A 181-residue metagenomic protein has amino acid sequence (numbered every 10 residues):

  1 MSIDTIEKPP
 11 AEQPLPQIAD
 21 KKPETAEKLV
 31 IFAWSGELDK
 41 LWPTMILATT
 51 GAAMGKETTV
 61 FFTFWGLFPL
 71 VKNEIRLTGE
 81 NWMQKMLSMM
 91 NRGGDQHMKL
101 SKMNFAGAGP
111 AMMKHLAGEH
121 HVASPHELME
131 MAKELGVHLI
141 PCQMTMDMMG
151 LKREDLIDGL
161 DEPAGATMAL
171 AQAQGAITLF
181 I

Functional and structural regions predicted by a protein language model:
S2-K40, I46-T49: N-terminal glycine-/serine-/threonine-rich phosphate-binding loop
I31-L41, L70, H115-H120: Short, glycine-rich nucleotide/cofactor-binding loops
W42-G55, V60: Histidine-anchored nucleotide/phosphate-binding helix
T58-F64, I140-Q143: Short internal beta-strands
L70-E80: Glycine-rich loop at the start of a catalytic domain that most often binds anionic cofactors/ligands
T78-A117, H121: A glycine-rich helix N-cap at a beta->alpha junction
A106-T167, A171: A charged, amphipathic interaction segment
T178-I181: Short hydrophobic/aromatic patches at helix-to-coil boundaries
